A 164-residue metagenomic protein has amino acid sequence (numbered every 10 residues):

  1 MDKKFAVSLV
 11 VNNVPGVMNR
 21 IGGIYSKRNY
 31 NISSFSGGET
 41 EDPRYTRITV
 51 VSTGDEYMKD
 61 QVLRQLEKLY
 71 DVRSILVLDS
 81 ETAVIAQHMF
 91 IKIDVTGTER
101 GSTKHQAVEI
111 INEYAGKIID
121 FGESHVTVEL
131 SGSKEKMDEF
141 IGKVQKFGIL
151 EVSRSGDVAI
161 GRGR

Functional and structural regions predicted by a protein language model:
M1-R47, V51, E56-R164: Long, contiguous binding/interaction regions
